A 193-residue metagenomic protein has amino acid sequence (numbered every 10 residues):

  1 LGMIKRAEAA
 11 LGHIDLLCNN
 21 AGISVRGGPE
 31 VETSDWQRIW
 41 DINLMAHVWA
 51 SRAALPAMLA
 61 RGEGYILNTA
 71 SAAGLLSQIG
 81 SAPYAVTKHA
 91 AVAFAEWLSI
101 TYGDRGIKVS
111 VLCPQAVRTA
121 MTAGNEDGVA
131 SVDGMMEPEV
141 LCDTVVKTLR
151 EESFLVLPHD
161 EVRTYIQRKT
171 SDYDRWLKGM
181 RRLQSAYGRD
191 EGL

Functional and structural regions predicted by a protein language model:
L1-G12: Conserved amphipathic alpha-helix within the SDR
A10-L11, G27, A53-G62: A short helix-coil junction within the Rossmann-fold of NAD(P)-dependent oxidoreductases
L17-C18, I66: Conserved hydrophobic beta-strands of the Rossmann-like cofactor-binding core in SDR/related NAD(P)H-dependent
I23-Q37, G80-P83: Conserved mid-core segment of classical short-chain dehydrogenase/reductases
S51, T87: Active-site helix of classical SDR
S71: Residue(s) in the substrate-gating loop at a strand-loop-helix junction that position the organic substrate next
W97-E161: SDR active-site lid
